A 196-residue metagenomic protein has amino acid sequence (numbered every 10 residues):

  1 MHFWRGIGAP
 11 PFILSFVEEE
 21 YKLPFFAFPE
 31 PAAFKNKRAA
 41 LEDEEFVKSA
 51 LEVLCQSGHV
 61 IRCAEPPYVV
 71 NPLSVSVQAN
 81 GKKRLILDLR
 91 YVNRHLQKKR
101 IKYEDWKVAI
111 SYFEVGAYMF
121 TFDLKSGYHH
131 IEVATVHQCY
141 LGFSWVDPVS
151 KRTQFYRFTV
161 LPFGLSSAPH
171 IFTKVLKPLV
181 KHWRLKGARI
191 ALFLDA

Functional and structural regions predicted by a protein language model:
M1-I101, A188, L192-A196: Reverse-transcribing Pol proteins
I13, P169-A196: Active-site palm subdomain of RNA-directed nucleic acid polymerases
A32-K37, R84-N93, P148-T173: Short, conserved non-catalytic motifs in the polymerase core
A50-V53, S57, V92-H95, Y112 (+3 more regions): Generic, well-ordered alpha-helical scaffold segments in large soluble proteins
N80-N93, A109-V133: Conserved catalytic palm subdomain of right-hand nucleotidyl-transferase polymerases, strongest for RNA-directed enzymes
R94-D105, S166-P178: Active-site beta-loop-alpha junctions of metal-dependent nucleic acid enzymes, especially the RNase H-like/DDE
R100-E104, A134-C139: Short secondary-structure boundary/capping segments
